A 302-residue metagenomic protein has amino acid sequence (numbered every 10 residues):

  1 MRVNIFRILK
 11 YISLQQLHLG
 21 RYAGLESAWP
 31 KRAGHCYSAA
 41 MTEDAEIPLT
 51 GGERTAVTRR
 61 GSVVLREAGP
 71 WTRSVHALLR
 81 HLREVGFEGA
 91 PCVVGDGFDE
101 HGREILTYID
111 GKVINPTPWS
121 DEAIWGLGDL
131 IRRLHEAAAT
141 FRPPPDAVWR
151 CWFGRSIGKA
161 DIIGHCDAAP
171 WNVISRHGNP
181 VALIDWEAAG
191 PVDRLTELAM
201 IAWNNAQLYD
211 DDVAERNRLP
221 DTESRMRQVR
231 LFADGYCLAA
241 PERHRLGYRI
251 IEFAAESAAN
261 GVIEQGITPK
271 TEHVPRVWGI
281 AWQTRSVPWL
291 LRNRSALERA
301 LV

Functional and structural regions predicted by a protein language model:
A45-H165, R176: ATP-binding pocket architecture of kinase catalytic cores
A168: Hydrophobic HxD+1 residue recognition
W171-M200, Q207: Catalytic activation segment of kinase domains across protein kinase-like and atypical kinase folds
L198-C237, F253-Q265: Active-site activation/catalytic loop segments of kinase-like enzymes and analogous catalytic loops in related
S257-V302: ATP/Mg2+ or Mg2+-diphosphate-binding catalytic cores that bind nucleotide phosphates or diphosphates via glycine-rich
